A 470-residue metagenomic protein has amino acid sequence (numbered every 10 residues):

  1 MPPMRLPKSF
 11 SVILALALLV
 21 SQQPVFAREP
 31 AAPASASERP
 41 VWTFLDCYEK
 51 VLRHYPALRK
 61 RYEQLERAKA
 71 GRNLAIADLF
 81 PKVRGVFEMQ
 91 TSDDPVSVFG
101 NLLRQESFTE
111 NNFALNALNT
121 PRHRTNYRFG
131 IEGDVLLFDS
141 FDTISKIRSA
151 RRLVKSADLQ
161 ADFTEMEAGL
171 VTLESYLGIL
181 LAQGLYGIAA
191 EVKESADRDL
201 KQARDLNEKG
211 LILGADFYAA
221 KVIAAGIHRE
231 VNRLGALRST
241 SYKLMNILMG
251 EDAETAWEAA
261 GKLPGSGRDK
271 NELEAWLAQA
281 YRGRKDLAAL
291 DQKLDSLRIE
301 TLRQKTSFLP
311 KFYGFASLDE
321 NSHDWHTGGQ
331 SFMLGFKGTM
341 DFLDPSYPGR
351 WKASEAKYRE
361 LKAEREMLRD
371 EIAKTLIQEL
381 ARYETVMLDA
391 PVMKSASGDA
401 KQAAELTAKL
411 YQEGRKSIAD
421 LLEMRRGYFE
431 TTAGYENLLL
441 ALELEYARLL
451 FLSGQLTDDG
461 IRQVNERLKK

Functional and structural regions predicted by a protein language model:
P2-V12: Bacterial N-terminal signal peptides that target proteins for export
S11-S21: Bacterial N-terminal signal peptides
L14-A15, V25, V51: Cleavable N-terminal signal peptides
F26-S37, F44, D93, G434-K470: Acidic, low-complexity, intrinsically disordered peripheral segments
W42, A161-Q279, E379-V386, L406 (+3 more regions): Periplasmic alpha-helical coiled-coil/stalk elements that build and connect Gram-negative outer-membrane
E49-F138, L170, E251, L277-G349 (+2 more regions): A small-residue-enriched
R59-E63, R67, I76-A77, P121-R124 (+9 more regions): Sec/SRP-type N-terminal targeting helices
N207-L211, Y411-R415, L452: A short glycine-centered flexible hinge/capping loop motif at secondary-structure junctions
